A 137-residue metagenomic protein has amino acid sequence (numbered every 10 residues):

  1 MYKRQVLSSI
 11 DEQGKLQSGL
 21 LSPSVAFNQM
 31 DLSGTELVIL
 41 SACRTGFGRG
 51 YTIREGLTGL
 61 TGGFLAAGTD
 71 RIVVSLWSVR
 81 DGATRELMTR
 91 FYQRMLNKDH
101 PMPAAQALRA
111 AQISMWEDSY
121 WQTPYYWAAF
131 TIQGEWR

Functional and structural regions predicted by a protein language model:
K3-R137: Catalytic cores of enzymes
